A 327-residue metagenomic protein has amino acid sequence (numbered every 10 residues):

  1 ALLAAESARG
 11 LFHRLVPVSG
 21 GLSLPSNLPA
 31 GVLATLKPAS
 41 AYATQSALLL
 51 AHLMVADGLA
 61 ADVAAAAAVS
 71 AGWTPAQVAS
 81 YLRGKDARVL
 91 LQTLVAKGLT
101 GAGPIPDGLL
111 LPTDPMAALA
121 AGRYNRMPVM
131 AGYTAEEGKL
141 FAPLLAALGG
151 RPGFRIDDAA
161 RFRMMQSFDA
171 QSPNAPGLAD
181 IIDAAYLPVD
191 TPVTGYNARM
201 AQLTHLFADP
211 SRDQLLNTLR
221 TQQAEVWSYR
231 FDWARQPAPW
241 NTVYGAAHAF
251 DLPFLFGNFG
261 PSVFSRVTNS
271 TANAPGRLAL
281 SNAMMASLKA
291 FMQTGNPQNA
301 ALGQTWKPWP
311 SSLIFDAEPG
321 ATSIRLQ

Functional and structural regions predicted by a protein language model:
A1-S70, A79, I105-L145, S167-Q171 (+4 more regions): Serine-hydrolase-like catalytic core of hydrolytic proteins
L22-L24, K97-G98, T134-K139, W233-Q236 (+1 more regions): Solvent-exposed loop/turn segments at secondary-structure junctions within structured extracellular/periplasmic domains
P75-G98: Polar, glycine-rich mid-to-C-terminal structural blocks that act as macromolecule-binding/assembly scaffolds
Q92-A118, A170, N174-P176, P192-Y196: Mobile cap/lid helix-loop segments that gate and shape the active-site cleft of serine hydrolases
P143-D169, G303-P310: Short Gly/aromatic-enriched secondary-structure transition segments
F162-A184: Low-complexity, serine/threonine/proline-enriched polar segments
A201, F207-Q327: Mobile gating loops/cap/lid regions near enzyme active sites that modulate substrate access
